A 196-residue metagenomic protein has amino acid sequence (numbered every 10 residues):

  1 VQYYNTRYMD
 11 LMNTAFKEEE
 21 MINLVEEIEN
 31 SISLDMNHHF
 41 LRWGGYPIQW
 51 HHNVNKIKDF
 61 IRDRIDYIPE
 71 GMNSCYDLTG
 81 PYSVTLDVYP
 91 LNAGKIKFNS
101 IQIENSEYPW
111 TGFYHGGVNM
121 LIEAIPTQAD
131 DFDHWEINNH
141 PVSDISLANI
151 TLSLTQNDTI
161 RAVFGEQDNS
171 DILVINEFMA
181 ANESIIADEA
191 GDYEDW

Functional and structural regions predicted by a protein language model:
V1-D87: Middle-to-C-terminal accessory/interaction subdomains
F40, V118-I145: Surface-exposed interfaces of beta-sheet-rich extracellular modules
I68-G71, A93-I96, N182-E189: Short, solvent-exposed loop/turn elements at domain surfaces
T79-S83, H115-L121, D192-E194: Short coil/turn motif common to extracellular beta-sandwich-like domains
T79-Y114, P141-D144, V163-Q167: Extracellular, modular beta-sheet/disulfide-rich ectodomains of secreted and cell-surface proteins
N99-D130, L154: Extracellular modular ligand-binding repeats in secreted and cell-surface proteins
S146-D168: Conserved "repeat-terminator" motif of extracellular CCP/Sushi domains
G165-W196: A structural motif detector for short, solvent-exposed N-terminal "entry" segments of globular domains
